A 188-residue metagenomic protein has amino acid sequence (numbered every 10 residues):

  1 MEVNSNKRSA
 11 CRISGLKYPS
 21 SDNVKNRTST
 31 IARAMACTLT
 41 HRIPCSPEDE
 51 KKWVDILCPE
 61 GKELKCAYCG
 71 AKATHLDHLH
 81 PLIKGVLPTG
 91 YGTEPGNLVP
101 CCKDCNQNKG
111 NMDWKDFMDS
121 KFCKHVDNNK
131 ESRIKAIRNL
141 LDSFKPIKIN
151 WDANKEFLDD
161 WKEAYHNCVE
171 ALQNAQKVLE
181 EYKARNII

Functional and structural regions predicted by a protein language model:
M1-E48, A73, A164-I188: A boundary/linker detector
N4, P59-K62, P95: Residue-level signal for mature regions of secreted extracellular proteins and peptides
I13-K65, V86, R133-I134, R138-I147 (+1 more regions): Short, charged surface segments at domain edges that flank catalytic/cofactor-binding sites
L16, L39, L57, L64 (+8 more regions): Generic detector of leucine side chains in alpha-helical contexts
K65-K103, K109-H125: Histidine-centered nuclease catalytic patch
Q107-I188: A detector for short metal-coordination/catalytic motifs
